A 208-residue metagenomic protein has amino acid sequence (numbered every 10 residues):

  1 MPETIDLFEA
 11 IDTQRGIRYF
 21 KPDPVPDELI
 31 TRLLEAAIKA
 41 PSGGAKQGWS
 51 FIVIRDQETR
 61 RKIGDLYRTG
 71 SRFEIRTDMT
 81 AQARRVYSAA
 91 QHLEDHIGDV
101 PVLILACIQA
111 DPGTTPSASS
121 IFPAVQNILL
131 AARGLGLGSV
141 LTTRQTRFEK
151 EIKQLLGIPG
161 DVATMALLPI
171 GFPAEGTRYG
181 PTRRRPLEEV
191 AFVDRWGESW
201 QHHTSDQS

Functional and structural regions predicted by a protein language model:
P2-E3, M165-S208: C-terminal helix-cap and adjacent tail motif
D6-D23: Generic N-terminal amphipathic, Lys/Arg-enriched alpha-helix
P26: Conserved, non-catalytic sequence blocks in retroelement Pol enzymes and Pol-derived host proteins
I30-I38: Short amphipathic alpha-helical segments
A37, I104, Q109-L155: Small-aliphatic-rich amphipathic alpha-helix that forms the alpha element of a beta-alpha
I38-G44: Glycine-rich phosphate/pyrophosphate-binding beta-alpha loops
Q47-I121: Glycine/small-residue-rich phosphate/adenosyl-binding loop
K153-G160, Y179-T182: Short proline/glycine-enriched turn/loop segments at secondary-structure junctions
